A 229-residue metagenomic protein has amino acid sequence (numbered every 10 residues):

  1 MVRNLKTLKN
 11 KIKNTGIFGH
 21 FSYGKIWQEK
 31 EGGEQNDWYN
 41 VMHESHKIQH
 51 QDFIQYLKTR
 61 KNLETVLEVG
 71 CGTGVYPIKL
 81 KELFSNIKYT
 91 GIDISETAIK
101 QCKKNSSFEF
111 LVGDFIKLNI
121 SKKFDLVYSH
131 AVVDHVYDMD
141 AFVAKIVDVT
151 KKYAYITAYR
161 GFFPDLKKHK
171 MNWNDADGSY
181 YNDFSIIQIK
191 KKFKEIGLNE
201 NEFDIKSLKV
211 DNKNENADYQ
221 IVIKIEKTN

Functional and structural regions predicted by a protein language model:
M1-K58: Conserved class I S-adenosyl-L-methionine
L63-G72: Conserved class I S-adenosyl-L-methionine
T73-F115: Class I SAM-dependent methyltransferase SAM/SAH-binding core
Y128: A conserved beta-strand element that flanks and buttresses the S-adenosyl-L-methionine
A131-H135: Short catalytic micro-motifs in class I SAM-dependent methyltransferases
A141-A154: A short glycine-rich, Lys/Arg-flanked "PGG" loop and its adjoining helix->strand segment in the class I
Y155-D183: Conserved class I S-adenosyl-L-methionine
S179-G197: Short alpha-helix
